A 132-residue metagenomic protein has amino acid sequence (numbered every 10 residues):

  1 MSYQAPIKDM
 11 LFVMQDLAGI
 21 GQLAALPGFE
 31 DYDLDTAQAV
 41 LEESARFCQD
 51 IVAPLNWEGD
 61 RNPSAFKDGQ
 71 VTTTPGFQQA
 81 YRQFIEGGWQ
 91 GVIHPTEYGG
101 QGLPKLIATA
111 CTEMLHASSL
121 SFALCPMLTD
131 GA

Functional and structural regions predicted by a protein language model:
M1-L124: Amphipathic, small/basic residue-rich leader segments at the start of a protein or domain
L124-A132: N-terminal glycine-rich flavin-associated loop
